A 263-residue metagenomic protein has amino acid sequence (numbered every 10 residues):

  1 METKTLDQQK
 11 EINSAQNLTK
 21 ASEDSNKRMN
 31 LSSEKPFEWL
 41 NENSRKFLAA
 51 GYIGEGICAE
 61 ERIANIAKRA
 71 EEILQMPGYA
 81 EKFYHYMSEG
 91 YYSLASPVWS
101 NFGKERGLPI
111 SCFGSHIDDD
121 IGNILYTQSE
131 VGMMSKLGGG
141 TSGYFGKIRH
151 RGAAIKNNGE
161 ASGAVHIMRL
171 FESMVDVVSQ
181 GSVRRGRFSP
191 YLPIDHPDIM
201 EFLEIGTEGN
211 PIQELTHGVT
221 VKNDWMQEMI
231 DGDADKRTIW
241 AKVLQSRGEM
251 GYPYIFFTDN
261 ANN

Functional and structural regions predicted by a protein language model:
M1-N263: Extended catalytic cores of very large enzyme megasubunits
